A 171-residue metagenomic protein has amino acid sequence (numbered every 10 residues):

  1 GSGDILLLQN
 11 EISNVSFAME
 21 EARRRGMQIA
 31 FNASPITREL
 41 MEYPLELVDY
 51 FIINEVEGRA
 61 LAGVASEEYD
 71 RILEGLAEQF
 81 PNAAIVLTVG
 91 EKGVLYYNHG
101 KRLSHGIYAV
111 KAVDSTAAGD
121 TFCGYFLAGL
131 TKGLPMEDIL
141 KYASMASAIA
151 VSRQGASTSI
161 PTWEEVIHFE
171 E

Functional and structural regions predicted by a protein language model:
G1-L103: Ribokinase/PfkB-type carbohydrate-kinase core domain
R38, Y69-E171: Conserved phosphate-binding/catalytic region of the ribokinase-like
